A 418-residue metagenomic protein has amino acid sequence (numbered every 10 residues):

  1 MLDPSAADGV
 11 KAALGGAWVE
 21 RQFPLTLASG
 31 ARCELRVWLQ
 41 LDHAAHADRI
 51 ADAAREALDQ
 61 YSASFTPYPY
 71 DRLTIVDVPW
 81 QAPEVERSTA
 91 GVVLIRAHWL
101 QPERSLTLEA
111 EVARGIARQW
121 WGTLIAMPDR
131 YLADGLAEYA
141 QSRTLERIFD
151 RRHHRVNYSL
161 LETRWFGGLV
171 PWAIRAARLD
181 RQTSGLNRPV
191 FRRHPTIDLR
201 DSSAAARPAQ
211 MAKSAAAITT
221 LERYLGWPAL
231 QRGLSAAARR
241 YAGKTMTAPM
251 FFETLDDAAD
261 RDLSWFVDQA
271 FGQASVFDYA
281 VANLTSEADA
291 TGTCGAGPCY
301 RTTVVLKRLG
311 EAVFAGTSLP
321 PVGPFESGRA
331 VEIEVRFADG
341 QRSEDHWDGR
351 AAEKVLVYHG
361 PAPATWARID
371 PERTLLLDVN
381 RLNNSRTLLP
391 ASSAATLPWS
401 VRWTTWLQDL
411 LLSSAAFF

Functional and structural regions predicted by a protein language model:
M1-D52, F65-D71, S105-E109, R368-I369 (+1 more regions): Non-catalytic architectural context of zinc metalloproteases
V37-V305: Hydrophobic alpha-helical and helix-loop surface patches within well-folded domains that function as non-catalytic
A47-R49, S105-L106, A315-S318, V379-R381: Short conserved micro-motifs at the rims of enzyme active sites and ligand-binding pockets
A259, R308-G310, D378: Extracellular acidic, Ser/Thr/Pro-rich low-complexity tracts
S264, F277-E372: Beta-strand-rich binding/interaction modules
V276, A391-S393: Extracellular interdomain linker/stem segments of modular secreted and single-pass surface proteins
P371-N384: Short acidic/polar inter-strand loop motif in beta-rich domains
R386-P390: Membrane-proximal extracellular "stem/stalk" segments of glycoproteins immediately N-terminal to a transmembrane helix
